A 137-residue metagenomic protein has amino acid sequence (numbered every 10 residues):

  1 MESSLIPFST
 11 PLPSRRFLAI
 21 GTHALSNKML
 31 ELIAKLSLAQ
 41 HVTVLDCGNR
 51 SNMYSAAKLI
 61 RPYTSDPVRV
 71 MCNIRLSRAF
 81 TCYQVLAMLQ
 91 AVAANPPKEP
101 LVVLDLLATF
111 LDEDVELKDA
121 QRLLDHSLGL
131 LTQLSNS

Functional and structural regions predicted by a protein language model:
M1-P11: Pre-Walker A adenine-sensing motif
L12-A87: Conserved P-loop
A34-L38, A93-P97, N136: Residue-level signal for alpha-helix termini/capping positions
N73, K98-L101, N136-S137: Loop/turn-to-beta-strand initiation segments
R75-S77, E113-L123: Flexible beta-alpha connector loops of hexameric P-loop NTPases
V85-L101, L128-L131: Short amphipathic alpha-helices and their capping/turn segments at secondary-structure boundaries
P97-E113: Conserved P-loop NTPase "ATPase switch" module shared by AAA+ and STAND
Q121-S137: Substrate-engagement module of ASCE P-loop NTPases
